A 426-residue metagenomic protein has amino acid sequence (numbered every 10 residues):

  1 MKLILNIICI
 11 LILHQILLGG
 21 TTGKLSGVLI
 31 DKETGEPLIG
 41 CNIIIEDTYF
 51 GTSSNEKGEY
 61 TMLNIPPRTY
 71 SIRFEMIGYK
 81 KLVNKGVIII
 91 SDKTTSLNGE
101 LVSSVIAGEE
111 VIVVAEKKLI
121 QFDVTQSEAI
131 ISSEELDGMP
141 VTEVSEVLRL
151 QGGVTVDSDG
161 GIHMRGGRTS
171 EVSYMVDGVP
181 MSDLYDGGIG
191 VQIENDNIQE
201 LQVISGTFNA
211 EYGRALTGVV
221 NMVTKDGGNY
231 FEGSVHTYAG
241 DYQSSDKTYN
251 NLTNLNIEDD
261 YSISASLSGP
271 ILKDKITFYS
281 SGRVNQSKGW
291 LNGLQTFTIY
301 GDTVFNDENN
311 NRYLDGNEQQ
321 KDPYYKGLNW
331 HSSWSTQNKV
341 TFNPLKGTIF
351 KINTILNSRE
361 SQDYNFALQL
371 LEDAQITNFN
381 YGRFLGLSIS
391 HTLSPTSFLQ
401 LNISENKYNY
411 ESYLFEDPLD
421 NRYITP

Functional and structural regions predicted by a protein language model:
G19-E110, V114: Periplasm-facing N-terminal accessory domains of Gram-negative outer-membrane beta-barrel systems
K80, K118-I120, T169, M181 (+5 more regions): Structural signature of outer-membrane beta-barrel domains
K80, K85-S96, E110-A210, R214-V219 (+2 more regions): Periplasmic N-terminal accessory/gating domains of Gram-negative outer-membrane beta-barrel systems
A115, V235-D241, S280-Q286, I352-L356 (+1 more regions): Transmembrane beta-barrel strands of outer-membrane/channel proteins
E128, S132, N251-N254, L294-N310 (+3 more regions): Flexible, surface-exposed loop regions and adjacent strand-edge segments of Gram-negative outer-membrane beta-barrel
E200-T207, G218-N221, G228-G269, G282 (+1 more regions): Short strand-turn segments of transmembrane beta-barrel domains in outer membranes, especially the first one or two
N256-E360, N380-S397: Transmembrane beta-barrel wall of Gram-negative outer-membrane proteins
N353-P426: Replace "related TpsB outer-membrane translocases also match" with "some related outer-membrane beta-barrels such as
